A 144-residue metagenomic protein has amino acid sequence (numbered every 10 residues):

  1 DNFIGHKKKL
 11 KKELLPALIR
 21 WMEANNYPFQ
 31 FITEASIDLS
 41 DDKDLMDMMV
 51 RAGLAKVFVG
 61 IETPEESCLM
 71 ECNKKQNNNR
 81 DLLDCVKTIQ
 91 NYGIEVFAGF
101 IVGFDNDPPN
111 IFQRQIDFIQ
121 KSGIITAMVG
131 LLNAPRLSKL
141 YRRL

Functional and structural regions predicted by a protein language model:
D1-F104: Conserved SAM/AdoMet-binding glycine-rich loop
H6-K9, S67-C72, V102-N110, I125-L144: Flexible glycine/acidic-rich beta-alpha junction loops that bind and position SAM and/or redox cofactors in anaerobic
L14-L18, R114, R142-L144: Short secondary-structure boundary/capping segments
D44-M49, D105-K121: Catalytic cores of alpha/beta
K74-Q76, D117, L144: Hydrophobic alpha-helical segments
C85-T88, F118, L140: Generic recognition of well-ordered alpha-helical segments
Y92-E95, S122, Y141-L144: C-terminal accessory region of radical SAM enzymes
